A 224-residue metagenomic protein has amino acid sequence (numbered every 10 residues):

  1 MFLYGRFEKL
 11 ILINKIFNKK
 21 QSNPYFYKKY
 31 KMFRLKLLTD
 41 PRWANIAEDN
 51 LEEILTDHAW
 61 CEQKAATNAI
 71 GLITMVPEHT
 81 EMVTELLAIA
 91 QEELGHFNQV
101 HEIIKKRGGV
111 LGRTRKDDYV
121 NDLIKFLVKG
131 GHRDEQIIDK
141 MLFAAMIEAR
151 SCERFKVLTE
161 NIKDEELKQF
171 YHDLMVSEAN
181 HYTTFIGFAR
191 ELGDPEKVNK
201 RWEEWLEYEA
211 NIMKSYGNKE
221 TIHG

Functional and structural regions predicted by a protein language model:
M1-F2, M32: Accessible peptide chain termini
L3, L12, P24-F26: Short hydrophobic targeting helices and cationic amphipathic motifs that mediate membrane/organellar targeting
K9-L10, I16, K20, K29: Polybasic, lysine-rich low-complexity intrinsically disordered segments
K29-G224: Non-heme di-metal
